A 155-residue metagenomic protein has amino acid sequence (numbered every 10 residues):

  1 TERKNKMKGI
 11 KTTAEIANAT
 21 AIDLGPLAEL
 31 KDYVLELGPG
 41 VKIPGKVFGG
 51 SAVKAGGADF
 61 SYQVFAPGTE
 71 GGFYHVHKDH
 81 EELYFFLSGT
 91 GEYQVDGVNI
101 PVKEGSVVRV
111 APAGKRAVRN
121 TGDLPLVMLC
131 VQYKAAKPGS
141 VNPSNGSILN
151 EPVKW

Functional and structural regions predicted by a protein language model:
R3-A58, V141-W155: A short, N-terminal "cap"/entry segment at the start of jelly-roll beta-barrel domains of the cupin/DSBH fold
V41-F48, S61-H77: Conserved short histidine dyad/triad with adjacent acidic residue
G56-A58, A66-E70, T90, K134-K137: Short, charged/polar surface micro-motifs in flexible loops or helix N-caps
A58, Q63, V98-I100: Well-ordered beta-strand scaffold positions
Y62-A66, V76-Q94, V131: Short, conserved beta-strand element in jelly-roll/cupin
T69-G71, E81, S88-T90, G105 (+2 more regions): A generic structural motif
E92, P112-P138: Ligand-binding loop in jelly-roll beta-barrel domains
G97-A113: Short acidic-glycine-tyrosine-enriched beta hairpin
